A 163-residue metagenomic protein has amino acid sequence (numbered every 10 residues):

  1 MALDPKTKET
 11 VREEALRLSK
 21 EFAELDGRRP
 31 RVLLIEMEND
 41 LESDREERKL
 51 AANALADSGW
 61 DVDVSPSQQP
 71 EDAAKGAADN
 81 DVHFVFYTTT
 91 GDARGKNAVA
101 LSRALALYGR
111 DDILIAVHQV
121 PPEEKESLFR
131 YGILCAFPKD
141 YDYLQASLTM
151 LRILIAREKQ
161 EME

Functional and structural regions predicted by a protein language model:
M1-E163: Domain-level signal for soluble alpha/beta catalytic cores
